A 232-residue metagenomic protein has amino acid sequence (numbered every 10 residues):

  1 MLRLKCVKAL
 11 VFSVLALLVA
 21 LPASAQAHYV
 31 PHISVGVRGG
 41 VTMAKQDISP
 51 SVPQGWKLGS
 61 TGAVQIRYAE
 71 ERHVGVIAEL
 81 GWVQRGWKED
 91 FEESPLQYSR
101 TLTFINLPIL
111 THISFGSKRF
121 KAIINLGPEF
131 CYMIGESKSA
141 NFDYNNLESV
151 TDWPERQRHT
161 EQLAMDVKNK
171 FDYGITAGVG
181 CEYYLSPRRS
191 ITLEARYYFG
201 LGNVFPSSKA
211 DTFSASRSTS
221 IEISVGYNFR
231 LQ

Functional and structural regions predicted by a protein language model:
M1-P31, R230-Q232: Cleavable N-terminal export/targeting peptides
A25-Q65, K168, R230-Q232: Short glycine/proline- and aromatic-enriched beta-strand/turn motifs that initiate or cap beta-hairpins
Y29, I33, R67-E148, P187 (+1 more regions): Gram-negative (and chloroplast) outer-membrane scaffold detector with strong preference for beta-barrel transmembrane
P31-I33, Q54-S60, T101-L107, F120 (+2 more regions): Residues that define the transmembrane beta-barrel architecture of outer-membrane proteins
G40-Q46, G86-E93, D152-Q162, G202-S207: Flexible, solvent-exposed coil segments and beta strand-coil junctions, predominantly the extracellular/periplasmic
D47-V52, E92-Y98, Q162-V167, S208-A215: Extracellular loop and loop/strand-boundary signature of outer-membrane beta-barrel proteins
M133-N145, D152-Q157, D166, D172: Acidic, glycine-rich loop-and-strand cores that form catalytic or ligand-binding grooves in diverse globular domains
P154, V167, D172, A177 (+1 more regions): Predominantly the C-terminal beta-signal and adjacent terminal strand-loop region of outer-membrane beta-barrel
